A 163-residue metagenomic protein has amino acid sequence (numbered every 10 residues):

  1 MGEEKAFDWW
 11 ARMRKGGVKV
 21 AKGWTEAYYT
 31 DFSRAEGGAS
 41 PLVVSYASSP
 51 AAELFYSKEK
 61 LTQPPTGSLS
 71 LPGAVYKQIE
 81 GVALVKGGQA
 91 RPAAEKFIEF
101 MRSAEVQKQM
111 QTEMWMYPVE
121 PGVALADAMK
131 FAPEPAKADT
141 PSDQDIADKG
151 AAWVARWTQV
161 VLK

Functional and structural regions predicted by a protein language model:
G2-A74: Ligand-binding pocket segment of bilobal, Venus flytrap-like solute-binding proteins
E4, K19, M116-Y117, A132 (+1 more regions): Short coil/loop linkers at secondary-structure junctions
K5-D8, G23, A27, D31 (+7 more regions): Extracytoplasmic/secreted proteins, especially bacterial periplasmic and envelope-associated proteins
R14-V18, S33-G37, F55, Q89 (+3 more regions): Sec-exported extracytoplasmic/periplasmic mature domains
V20, W24, Y76, V85-A90 (+3 more regions): Extracytoplasmic/periplasmic, Sec-exported soluble proteins
Y46, P64-E95: Internal helical hairpin/lid segments
E80-P141: Mature extracytoplasmic/periplasmic domains
D127-K163: Extracellular/periplasmic bilobal clamshell ligand-binding domains
